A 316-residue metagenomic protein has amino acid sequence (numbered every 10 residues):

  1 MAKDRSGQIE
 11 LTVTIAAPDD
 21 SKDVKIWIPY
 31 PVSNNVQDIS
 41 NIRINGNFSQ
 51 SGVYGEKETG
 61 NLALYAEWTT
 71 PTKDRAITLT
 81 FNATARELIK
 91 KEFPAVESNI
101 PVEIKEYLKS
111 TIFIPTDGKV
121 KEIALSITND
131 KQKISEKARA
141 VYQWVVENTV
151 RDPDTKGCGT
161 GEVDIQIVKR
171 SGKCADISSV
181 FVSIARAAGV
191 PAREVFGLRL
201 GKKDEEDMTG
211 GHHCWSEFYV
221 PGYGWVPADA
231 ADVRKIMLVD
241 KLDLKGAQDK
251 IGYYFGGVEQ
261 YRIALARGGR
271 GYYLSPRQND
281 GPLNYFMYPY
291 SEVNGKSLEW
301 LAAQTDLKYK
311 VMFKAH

Functional and structural regions predicted by a protein language model:
M1-L88: Intrinsically disordered, low-complexity N-terminal segments that are enriched in acidic
I26, V141, S216: Terminal peptide-recognition signature
I28-V32, F81-A85, A95-E97, F196-L198 (+1 more regions): A mature extracytoplasmic/lumenal domain signature
A76-V168: Acidic low-complexity segments
T84-E87, D152, S171-C174, R199-K202 (+2 more regions): Solvent-exposed loop/turn segments at secondary-structure junctions within structured extracellular/periplasmic domains
K137-V141, R170-A185: Active-site nucleophilic cysteine motif
S179-R277: Hydrophobic/aromatic-rich core segments of domains that either
D249-H316: Low-complexity, Gly/Ser/Thr/Pro-rich intrinsically disordered linker/tail segments
